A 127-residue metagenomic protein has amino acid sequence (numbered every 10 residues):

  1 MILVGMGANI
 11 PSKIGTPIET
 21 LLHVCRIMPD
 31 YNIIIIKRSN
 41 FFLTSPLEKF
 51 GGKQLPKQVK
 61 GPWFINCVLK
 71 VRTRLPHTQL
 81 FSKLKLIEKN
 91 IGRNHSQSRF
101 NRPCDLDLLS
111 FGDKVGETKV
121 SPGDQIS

Functional and structural regions predicted by a protein language model:
M1-I33, R38-S45: N-terminal beta1-alpha1 ligand-phosphate binding loop
P11, D30, E48, P56-F64 (+1 more regions): Flexible, gly/pro- and Lys/Arg-enriched active-site loops
N40-P56: Short amphipathic beta-strand starts and helix->beta connectors
L69: Short basic (Lys/Arg) and small-residue
